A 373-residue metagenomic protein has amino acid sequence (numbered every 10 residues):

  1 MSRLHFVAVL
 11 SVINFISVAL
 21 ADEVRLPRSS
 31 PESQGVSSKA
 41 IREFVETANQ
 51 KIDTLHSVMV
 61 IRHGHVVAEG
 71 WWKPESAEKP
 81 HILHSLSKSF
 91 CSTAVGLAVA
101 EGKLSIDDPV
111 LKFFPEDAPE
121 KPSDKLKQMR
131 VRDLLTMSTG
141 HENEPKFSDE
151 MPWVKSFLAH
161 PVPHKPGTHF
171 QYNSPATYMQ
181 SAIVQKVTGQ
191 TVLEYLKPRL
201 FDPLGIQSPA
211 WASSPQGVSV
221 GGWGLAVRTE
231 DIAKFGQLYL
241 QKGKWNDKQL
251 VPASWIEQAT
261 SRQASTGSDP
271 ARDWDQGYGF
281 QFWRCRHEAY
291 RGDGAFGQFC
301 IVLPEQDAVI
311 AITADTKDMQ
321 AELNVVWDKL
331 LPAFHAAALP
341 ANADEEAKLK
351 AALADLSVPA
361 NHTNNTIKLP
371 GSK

Functional and structural regions predicted by a protein language model:
V7-S17: Bacterial N-terminal signal peptides
R42, G64, H81-D107, L134 (+2 more regions): Active-site SXXK
E46-S76, D307-I310: A short, well-structured edge-of-sheet supersecondary motif
I82, E101-T139, A159, Q190-V227: Active-site helix/loop module of the DD-peptidase/beta-lactamase fold, centered on the serine-lysine SxxK catalytic
T139-S213: A small/polar active-site loop signature that marks catalytic segments
M179-I183, W223-K244, Q298-D315, W327: Active-site-proximal alpha-helical segments within enzyme catalytic domains
S208, I256-I310: Active-site Gly/Thr loop motif
Q320-K373: Short, gly/Ser/Thr-rich active-site loops of penicillin-recognizing serine hydrolases
